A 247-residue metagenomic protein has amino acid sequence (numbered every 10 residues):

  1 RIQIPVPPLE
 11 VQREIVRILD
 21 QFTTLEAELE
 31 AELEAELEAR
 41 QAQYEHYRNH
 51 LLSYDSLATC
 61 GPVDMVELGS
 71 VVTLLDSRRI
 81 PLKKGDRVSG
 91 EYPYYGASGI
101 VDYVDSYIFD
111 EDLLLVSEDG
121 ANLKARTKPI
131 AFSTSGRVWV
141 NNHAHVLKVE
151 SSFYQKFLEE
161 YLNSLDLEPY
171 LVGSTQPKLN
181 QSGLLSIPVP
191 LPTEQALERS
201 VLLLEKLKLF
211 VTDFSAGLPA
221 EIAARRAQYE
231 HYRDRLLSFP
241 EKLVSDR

Functional and structural regions predicted by a protein language model:
R1-R247: Charged, alpha-helix-forming regions
